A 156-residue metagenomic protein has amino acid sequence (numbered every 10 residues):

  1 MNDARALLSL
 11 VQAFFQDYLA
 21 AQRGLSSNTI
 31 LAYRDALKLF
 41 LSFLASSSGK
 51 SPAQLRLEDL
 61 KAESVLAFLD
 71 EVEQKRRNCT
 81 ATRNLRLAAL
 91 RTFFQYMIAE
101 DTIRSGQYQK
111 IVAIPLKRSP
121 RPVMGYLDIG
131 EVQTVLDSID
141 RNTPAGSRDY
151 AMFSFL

Functional and structural regions predicted by a protein language model:
M1-L156: Conserved catalytic core of the tyrosine transesterase superfamily
